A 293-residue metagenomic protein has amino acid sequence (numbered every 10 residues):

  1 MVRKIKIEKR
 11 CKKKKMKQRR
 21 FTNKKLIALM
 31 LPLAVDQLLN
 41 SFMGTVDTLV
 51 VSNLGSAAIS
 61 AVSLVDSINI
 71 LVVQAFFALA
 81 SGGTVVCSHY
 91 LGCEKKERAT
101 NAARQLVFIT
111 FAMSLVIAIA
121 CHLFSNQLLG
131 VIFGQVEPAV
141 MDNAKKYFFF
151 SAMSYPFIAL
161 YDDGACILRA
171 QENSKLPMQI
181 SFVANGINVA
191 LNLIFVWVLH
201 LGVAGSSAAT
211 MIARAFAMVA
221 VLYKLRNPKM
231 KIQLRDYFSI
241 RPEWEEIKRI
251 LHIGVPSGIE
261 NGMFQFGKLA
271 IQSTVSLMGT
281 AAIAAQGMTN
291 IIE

Functional and structural regions predicted by a protein language model:
M1-M30, C87-S154, V198-V255: Short alpha-helical transmembrane segments in multi-pass integral membrane proteins
K24-T84, S88, V255-V275: Signature of the first transmembrane helix
Q37-L38, Q74, S114, A118 (+5 more regions): Residue-level hotspots within the lipid-embedded alpha helices of multi-pass solute transporters
F42-S60, L129-P138, I194-L201, G262-I292: Helix-terminus/linker motif at the lipid-water interface of multi-pass membrane proteins
T48, I59-I119, I158-P177, I283-E293: Small-residue-rich hydrophobic transmembrane alpha-helices
D66-N69, M113, V183-N188, A209-A217 (+1 more regions): Transmembrane alpha-helical core residues of multi-pass small-molecule transporters, especially secondary transporters
L71-Q74, N188-N192, M218-L222: Hydrophobic transmembrane alpha-helices of multi-pass small-molecule transporters
I167-L193, A204-M211: Alpha-helical transmembrane segments of multi-pass membrane transporters/permeases
